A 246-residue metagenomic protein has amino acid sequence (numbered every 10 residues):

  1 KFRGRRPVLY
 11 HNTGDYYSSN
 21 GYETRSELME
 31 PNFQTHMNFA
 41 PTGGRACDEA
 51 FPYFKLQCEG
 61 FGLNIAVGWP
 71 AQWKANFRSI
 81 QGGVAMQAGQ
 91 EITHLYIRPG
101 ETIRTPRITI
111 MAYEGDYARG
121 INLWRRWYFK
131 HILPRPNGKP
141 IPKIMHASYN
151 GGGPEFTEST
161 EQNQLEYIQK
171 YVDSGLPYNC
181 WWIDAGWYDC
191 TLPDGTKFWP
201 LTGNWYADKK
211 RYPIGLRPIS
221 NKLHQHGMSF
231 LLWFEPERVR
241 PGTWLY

Functional and structural regions predicted by a protein language model:
K1-R78, E91: Polysaccharide-binding surfaces and accessory modules of carbohydrate-active proteins
Q57-E59, G68-P70, I108-Y113, A147-N150: Structured loops at beta-to-helix junctions and adjacent beta-edge loops in soluble globular domains
E59, I80, G138-P142: A short, polar/charged loop/turn motif at coil->beta-strand junctions and beta-hairpin connectors
G62, T102, K143: A residue-level signal for beta-strand positions that form part of recognition/binding surfaces within mature
S79-R98: Short acidic, Pro/Gly- and aromatic-enriched capping/linker segments at domain boundaries
L95-E114: Short Pro-Gly-centered flexible turn/kink motifs
T109-I144: Terminal connector regions
P142-Y246: Aromatic-lined carbohydrate-binding/catalytic grooves of carbohydrate-active enzymes
